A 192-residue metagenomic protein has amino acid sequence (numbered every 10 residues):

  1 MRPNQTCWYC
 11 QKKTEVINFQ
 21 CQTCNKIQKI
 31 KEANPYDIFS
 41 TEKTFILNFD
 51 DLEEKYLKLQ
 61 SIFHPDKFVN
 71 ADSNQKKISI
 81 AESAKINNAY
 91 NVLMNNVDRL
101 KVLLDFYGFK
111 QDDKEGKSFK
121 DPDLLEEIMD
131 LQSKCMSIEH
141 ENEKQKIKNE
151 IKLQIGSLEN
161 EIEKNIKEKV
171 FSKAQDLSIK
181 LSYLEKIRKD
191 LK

Functional and structural regions predicted by a protein language model:
M1-K192: C-terminal accessory/regulatory regions appended to core domains
